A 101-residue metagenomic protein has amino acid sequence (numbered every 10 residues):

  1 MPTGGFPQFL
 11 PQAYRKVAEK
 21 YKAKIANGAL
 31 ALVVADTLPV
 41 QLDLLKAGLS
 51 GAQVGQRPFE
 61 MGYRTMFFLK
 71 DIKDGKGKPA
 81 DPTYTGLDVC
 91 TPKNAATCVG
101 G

Functional and structural regions predicted by a protein language model:
M1-L44: Hydrophobic alpha-helical
P7-Q8, G51, T65: Short, flexible micro-motifs
P11, R15, E19, K46 (+3 more regions): Sec-exported extracytoplasmic/periplasmic mature domains
Y21, A52, K76-A80: Secondary-structure transition/capping residues
A47-F59: Short beta-strand elements at the ligand-binding edges of bilobed clamshell
R57-G101: Hinge/cleft segment of the Venus flytrap/periplasmic-binding protein
